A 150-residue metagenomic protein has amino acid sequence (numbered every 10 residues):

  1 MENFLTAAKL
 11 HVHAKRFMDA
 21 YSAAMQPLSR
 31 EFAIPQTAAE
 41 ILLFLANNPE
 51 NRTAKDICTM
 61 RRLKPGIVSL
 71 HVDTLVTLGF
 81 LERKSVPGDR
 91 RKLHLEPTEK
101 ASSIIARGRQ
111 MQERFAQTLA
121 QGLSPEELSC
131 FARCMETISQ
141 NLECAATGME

Functional and structural regions predicted by a protein language model:
M1-F32, L78: N-terminal leader segment of winged-helix/HTH proteins
M1-N3, P125-E150: C-terminal regulatory/oligomerization modules of transcriptional regulators
T6, T37-A38, K100, E127: N-terminal positioning helix adjacent to the helix-turn-helix/winged-helix DNA-binding module
A14, L42-L45, M135: Hydrophobic structural patches
A23-I67: N-terminal helix-turn-helix DNA-binding core of bacterial DNA-binding proteins
E31-P35, I67-L70, T74, S124 (+1 more regions): Short glycine/proline-centered loop/turn elements that form peptide/ligand docking sites
D73-R133: Charged, amphipathic alpha-helical coiled-coil/dimerization segments
